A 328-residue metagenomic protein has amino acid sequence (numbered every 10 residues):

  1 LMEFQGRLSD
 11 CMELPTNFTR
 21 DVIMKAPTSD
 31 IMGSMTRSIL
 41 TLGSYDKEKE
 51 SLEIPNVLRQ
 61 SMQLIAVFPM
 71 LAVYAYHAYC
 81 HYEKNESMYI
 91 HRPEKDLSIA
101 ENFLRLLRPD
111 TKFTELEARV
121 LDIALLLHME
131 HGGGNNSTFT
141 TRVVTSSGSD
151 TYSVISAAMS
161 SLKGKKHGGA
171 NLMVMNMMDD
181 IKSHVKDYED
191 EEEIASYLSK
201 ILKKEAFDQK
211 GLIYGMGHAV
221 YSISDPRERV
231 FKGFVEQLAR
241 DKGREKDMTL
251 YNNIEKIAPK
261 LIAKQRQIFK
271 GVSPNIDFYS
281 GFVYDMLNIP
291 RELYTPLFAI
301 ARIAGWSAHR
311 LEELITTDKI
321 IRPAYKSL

Functional and structural regions predicted by a protein language model:
L1-L328: Non-transmembrane, aqueous-exposed alpha-helical and coiled segments at domain scale
